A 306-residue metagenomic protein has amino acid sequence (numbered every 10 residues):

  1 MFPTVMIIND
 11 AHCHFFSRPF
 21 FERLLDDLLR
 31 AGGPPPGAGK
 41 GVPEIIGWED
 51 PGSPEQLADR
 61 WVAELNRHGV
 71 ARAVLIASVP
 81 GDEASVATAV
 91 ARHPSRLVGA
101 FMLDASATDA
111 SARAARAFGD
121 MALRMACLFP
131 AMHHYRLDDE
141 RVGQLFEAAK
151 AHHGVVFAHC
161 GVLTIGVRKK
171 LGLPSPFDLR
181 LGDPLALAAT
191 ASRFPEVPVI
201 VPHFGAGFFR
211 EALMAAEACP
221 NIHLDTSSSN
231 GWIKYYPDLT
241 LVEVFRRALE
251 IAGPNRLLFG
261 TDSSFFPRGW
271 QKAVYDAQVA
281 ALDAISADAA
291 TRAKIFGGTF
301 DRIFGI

Functional and structural regions predicted by a protein language model:
F2-H14, R18-R67, R72, R247 (+2 more regions): Mid-to-C-terminal alpha-helical segments outside catalytic/metal-binding sites
I8-A11, L75-I76, A100, C127 (+3 more regions): Active-site neighborhood of phospho(di)ester-bond hydrolases with catalytic His/Asp-centered motifs
H12, L65, A126, A149 (+5 more regions): Conserved, mostly hydrophobic/aromatic
F16-P19, P80-D82, S106-D109, V162-G166 (+3 more regions): Active-site environment of divalent metal-dependent phosphoester hydrolases
R67-R72, P94-L97, S192-V199: Short, surface-exposed connector motifs at secondary-structure boundaries
A71-R72, V79-K169, L173-D178: Active-site gating/metal-coordination segments in enzymes
A87-R96, A212-H223, D276-D283: Short, electropositive alpha-helical surface patch
R124-M125, D139-L258: Catalytic pocket-lining loop regions of alpha/beta-barrel enzymes, especially the amidohydrolase/enolase/GH5 lineages
